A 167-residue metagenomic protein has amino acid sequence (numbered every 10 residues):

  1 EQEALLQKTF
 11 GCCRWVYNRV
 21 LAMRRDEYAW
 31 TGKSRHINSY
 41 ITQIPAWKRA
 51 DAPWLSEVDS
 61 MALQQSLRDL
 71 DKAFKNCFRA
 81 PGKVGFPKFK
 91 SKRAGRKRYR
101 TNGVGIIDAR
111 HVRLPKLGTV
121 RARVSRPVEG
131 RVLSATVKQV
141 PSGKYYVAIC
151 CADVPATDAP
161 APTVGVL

Functional and structural regions predicted by a protein language model:
E1-L167: Nucleic-acid substrate recognition interfaces
